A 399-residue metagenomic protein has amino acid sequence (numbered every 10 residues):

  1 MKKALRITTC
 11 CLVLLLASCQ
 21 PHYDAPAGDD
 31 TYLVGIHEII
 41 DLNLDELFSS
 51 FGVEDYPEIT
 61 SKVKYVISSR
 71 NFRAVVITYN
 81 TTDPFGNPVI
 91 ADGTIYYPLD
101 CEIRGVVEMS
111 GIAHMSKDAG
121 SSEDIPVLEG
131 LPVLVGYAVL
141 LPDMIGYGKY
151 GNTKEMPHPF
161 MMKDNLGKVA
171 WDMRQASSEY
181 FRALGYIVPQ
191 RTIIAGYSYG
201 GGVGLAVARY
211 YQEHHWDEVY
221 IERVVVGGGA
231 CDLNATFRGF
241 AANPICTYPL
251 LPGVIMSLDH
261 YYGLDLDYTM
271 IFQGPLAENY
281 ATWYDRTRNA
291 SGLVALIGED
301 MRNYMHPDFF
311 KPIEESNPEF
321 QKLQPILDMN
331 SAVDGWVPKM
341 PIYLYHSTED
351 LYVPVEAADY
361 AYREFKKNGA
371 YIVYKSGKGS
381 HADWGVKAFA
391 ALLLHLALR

Functional and structural regions predicted by a protein language model:
L15-S18: C-terminal motif of bacterial Sec signal peptides marking the signal peptidase cleavage site
P21-E102: Catalytic-loop region of hydrolases
D83-D92, Y96-V135, T153: Short, surface-exposed "cap/lid" segments of acyl-processing enzymes
F160-A183: Alpha/beta-hydrolase active-site loop
A176-T247: Primarily recognizes the serine-hydrolase "nucleophile elbow" in alpha/beta-hydrolase and SGNH/GDSL folds
G227-G335: Accessory cap/linker subdomain of secreted extracellular hydrolases
E319, Q324-I326, N330, Y352 (+1 more regions): C-terminal catalytic histidine-bearing segment of alpha/beta-hydrolase fold enzymes
P338, Y343-D350: Short beta-strand/loop motif that positions the catalytic acidic residue of the alpha/beta-hydrolase fold
